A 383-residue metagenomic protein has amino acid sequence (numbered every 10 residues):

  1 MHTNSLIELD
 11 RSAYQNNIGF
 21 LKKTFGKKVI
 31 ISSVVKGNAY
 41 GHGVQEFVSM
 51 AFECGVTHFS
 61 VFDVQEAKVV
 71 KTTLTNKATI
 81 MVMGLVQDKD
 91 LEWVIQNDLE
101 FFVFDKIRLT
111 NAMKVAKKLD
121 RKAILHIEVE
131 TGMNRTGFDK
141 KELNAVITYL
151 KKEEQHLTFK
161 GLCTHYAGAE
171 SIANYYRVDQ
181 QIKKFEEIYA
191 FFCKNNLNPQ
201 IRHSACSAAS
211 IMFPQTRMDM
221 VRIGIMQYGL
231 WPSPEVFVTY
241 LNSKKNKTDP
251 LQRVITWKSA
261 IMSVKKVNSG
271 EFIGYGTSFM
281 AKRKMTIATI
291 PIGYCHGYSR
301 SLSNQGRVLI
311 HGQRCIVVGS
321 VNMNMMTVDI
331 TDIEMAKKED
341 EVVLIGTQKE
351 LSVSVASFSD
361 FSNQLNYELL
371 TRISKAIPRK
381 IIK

Functional and structural regions predicted by a protein language model:
H2-R11, Q15, E66, V86 (+5 more regions): Active-site anion/phosphate-binding pocket segments in diverse small-molecule metabolic enzymes
S5-R11, Q15, V29-I201: Active-site-proximal beta-alpha core segment in soluble small-molecule metabolic enzymes
N17-G19: Alpha-helical scaffold segments that flank or form the walls of functional sites
T24: Conserved PLP-enzyme active-site core in the AAT-like
